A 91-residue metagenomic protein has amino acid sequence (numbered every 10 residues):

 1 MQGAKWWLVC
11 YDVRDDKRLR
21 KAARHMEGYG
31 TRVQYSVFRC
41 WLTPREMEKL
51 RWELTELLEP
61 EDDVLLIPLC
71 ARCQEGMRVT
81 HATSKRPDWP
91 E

Functional and structural regions predicted by a protein language model:
M1-L8, R14-E91: Basic nucleic-acid-binding interfaces
